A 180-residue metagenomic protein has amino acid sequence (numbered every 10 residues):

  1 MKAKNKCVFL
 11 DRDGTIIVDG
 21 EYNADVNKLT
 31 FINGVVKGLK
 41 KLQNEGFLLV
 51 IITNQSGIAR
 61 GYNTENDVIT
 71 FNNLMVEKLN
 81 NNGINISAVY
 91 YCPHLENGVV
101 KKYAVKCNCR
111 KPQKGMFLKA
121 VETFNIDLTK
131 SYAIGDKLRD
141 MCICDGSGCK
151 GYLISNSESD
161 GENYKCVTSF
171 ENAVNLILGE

Functional and structural regions predicted by a protein language model:
M1-V50, N81: Active-site neighborhood of HAD-like aspartate-dependent phosphohydrolases
F9, A88-Y90, Y132: Residues embedded in well-ordered beta-strands within globular domains across many folds
I16-N33, I58-D67, N81-N82, V100-N108: Metal-dependent phosphoesterase signature
V35, L39-M75, N82-L95, C144: Substrate-recognition element of Asp-dependent hydrolases with the DxDx(T/V) motif
Y62-E77, K102-M116, C142-G148: Short, electropositive alpha-helical surface patch
N72-Y91, G161-I177: Structural recognition of alpha->loop->beta junctions
N108-L138: Conserved Lys-Pro-Asp/Glu-containing loop-to-beta segment of HAD-superfamily phosphomonoesterases, centered on
T129-T168: Acidic, Mg2+-coordinating phosphoryl-transfer loop and its flanking beta/alpha structural elements, shared across
